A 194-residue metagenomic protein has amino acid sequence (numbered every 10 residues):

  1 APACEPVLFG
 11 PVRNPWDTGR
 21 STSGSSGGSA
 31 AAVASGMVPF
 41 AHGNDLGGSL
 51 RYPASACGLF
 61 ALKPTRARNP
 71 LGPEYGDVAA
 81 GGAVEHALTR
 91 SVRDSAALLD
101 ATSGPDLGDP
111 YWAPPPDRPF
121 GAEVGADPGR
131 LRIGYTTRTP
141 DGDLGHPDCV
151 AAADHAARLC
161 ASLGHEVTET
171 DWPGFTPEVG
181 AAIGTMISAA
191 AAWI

Functional and structural regions predicted by a protein language model:
A1-D106: Short glycine/serine-rich loop segments
A101-I194: Amidase signature
